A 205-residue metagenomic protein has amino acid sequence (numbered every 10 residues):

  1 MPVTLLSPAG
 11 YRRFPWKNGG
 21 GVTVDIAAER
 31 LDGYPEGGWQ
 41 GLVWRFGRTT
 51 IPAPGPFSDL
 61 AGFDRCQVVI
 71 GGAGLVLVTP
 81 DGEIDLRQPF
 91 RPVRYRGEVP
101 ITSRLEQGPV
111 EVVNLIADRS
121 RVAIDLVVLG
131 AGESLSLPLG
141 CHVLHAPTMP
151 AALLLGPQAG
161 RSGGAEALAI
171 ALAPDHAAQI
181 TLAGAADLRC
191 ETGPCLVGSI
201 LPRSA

Functional and structural regions predicted by a protein language model:
M1-A205: Jelly-roll (double-stranded beta-helix
